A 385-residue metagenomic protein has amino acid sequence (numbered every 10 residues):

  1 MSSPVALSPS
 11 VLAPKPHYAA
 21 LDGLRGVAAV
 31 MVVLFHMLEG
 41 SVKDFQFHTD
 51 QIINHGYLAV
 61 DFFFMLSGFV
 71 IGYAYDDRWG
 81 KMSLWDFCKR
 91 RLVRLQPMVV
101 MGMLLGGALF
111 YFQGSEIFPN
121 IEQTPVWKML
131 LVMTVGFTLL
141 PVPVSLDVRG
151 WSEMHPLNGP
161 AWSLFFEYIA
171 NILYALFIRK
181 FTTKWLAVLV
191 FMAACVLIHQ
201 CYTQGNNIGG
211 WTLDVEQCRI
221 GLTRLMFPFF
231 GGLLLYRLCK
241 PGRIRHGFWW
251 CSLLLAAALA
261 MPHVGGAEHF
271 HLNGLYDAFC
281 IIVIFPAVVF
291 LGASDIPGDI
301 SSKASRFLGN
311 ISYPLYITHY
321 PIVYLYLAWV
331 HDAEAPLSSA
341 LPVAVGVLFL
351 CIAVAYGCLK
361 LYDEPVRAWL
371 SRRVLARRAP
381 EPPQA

Functional and structural regions predicted by a protein language model:
S3-A20, V27-G56, Y73-W85, V142-S152 (+4 more regions): Alpha-helical transmembrane segments in multi-pass integral membrane proteins
V5, L95-F166, V196-I208, F279-A293: Membrane-interface helix-loop-helix regions
L21, D86-F87, L95, S163 (+1 more regions): Alpha-helical transmembrane segments and their helix-entry boundary regions
D61-F63, F227: His/acidic/aromatic-lined binding-pocket segments of jelly-roll/cupin-type domains and related regulatory beta-sandwich
M65-A74: Central hydrophobic cores of alpha-helical transmembrane segments in multi-pass inner-membrane proteins across all
W85, K89-G102, I178: Alpha-helical transmembrane segments of multi-pass membrane proteins
A170-A187, F191-M192, A287-V288: Hydrophobic, aromatic-rich transmembrane alpha-helices and their immediate juxtamembrane boundary segments
A193-L197, Y324: Residue-level recognition of pore/gate-forming positions within transmembrane alpha-helices of multi-pass
